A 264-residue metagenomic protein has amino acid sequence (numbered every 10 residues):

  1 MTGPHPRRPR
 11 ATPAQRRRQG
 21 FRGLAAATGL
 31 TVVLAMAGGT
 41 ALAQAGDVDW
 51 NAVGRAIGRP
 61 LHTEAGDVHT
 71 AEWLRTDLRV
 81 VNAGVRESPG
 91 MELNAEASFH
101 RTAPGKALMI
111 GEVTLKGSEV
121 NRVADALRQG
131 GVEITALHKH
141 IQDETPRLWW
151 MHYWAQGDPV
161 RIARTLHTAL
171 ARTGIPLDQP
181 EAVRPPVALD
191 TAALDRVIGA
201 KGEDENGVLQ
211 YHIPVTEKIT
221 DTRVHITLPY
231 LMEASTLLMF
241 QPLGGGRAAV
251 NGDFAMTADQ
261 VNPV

Functional and structural regions predicted by a protein language model:
T2-A43: Secretory targeting and sorting signals
G3-P4, A43-R147, W154-P263: Long, contiguous binding/interaction regions
